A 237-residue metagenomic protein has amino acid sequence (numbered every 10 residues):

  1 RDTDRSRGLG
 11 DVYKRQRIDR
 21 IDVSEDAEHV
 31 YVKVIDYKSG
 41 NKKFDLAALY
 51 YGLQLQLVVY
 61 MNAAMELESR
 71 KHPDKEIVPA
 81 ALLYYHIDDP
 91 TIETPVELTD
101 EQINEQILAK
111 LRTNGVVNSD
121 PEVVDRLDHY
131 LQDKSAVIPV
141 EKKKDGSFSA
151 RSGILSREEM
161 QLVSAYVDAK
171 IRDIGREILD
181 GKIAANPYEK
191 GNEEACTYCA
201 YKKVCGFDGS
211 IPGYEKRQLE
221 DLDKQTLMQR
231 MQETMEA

Functional and structural regions predicted by a protein language model:
D2-Y13: Single conserved hydrophobic/aromatic residue that forms the stacking wall/gate of nucleotide- or nucleobase-binding
K14-D26, Y31-K43, Y60, C199: Conserved catalytic cores of phosphodiester-cleaving nucleases, focusing on short active-site segments
N41-L46, A150: Short small-residue beta-strand/loop micro-motif enriched in glycine and branched aliphatics
D45-L55: Short alpha-helix boundary/capping segments
L55-A63: Short amphipathic alpha-helical face segments that pack within enzyme cores and frequently flank/anchor catalytic
A63-Y198, G213-E215, L219-A237: Metal-dependent nuclease catalytic regions and adjoining charged, substrate-binding loops involved in nucleic-acid end
K202: Cys/His-rich metal-chelating microdomains
C205-D208: Short, non-ligating residues that shape and space the ligands of small metal-coordination modules and catalytic
